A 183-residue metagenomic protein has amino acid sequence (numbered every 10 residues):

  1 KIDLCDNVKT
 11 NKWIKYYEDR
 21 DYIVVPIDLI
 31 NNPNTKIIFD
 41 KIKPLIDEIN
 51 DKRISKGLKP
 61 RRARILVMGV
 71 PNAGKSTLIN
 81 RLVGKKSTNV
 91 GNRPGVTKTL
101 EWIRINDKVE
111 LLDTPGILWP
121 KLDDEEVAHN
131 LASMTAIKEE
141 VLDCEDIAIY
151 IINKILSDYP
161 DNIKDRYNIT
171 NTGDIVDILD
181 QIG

Functional and structural regions predicted by a protein language model:
C5-G69, S87: Canonical P-loop GTPase G-domain recognition
V8, I23, G91-G183: Helix-rich effector regions associated with P-loop NTPase G domains
I14-Y16, G84, V127-L131: Glycine-rich, phosphate-binding/catalytic loops in enzymes
L29, I79, V109-L112: Conserved active-site beta-strand-loop modules that form the wall/rim of enzyme catalytic pockets and either contain
I42-R53, L82-K86, P94, V109 (+2 more regions): Short, well-ordered alpha-helical segments in soluble proteins
R64-G84, T114: Glycine-rich phosphate-binding P-loop
I79-V90, L179: Conserved P-loop NTPase mechanochemical-coupling segment
